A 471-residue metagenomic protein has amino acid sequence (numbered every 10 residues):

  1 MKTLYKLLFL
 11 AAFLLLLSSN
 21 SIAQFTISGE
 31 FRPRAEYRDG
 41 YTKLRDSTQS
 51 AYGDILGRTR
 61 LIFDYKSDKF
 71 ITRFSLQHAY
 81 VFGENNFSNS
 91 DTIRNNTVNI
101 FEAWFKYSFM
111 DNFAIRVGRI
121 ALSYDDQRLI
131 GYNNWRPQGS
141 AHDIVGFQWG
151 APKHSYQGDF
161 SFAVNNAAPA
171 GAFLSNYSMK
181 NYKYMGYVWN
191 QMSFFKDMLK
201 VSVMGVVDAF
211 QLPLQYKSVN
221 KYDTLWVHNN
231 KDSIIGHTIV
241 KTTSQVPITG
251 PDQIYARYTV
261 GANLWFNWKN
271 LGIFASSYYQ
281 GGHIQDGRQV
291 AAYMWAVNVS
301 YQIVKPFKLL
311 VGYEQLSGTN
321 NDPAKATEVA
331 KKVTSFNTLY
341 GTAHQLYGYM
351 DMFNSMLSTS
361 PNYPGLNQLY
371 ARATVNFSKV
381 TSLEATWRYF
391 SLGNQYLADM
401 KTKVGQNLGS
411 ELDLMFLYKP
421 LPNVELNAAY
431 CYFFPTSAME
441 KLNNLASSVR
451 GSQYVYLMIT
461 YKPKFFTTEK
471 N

Functional and structural regions predicted by a protein language model:
A23-T42, K69-F74, L199-S202: Transmembrane beta-strand segments of Gram-negative outer membrane beta-barrel proteins
T26, S108-I115, N133-K325, L369-A371 (+6 more regions): Signature for the C-terminal beta-barrel architecture of outer-membrane proteins
R34-R38, A79-G83, L122-Y124, A163-A167 (+7 more regions): Structural signature of outer-membrane beta-barrel domains
Y41-K43, N86-S88, L129, A170-A172 (+6 more regions): Outer-membrane beta-barrel and related beta-rich outer-membrane complex signature in Gram-negative bacteria
D46-G57, K66-D111, Y124-W135, G171 (+5 more regions): Surface-exposed loop and membrane-interface regions of Gram-negative outer-membrane beta-barrel proteins
G318-E411: C-terminal structural cap/anchor segments
V449-N471: Outer-membrane beta-barrel "beta-signal"
